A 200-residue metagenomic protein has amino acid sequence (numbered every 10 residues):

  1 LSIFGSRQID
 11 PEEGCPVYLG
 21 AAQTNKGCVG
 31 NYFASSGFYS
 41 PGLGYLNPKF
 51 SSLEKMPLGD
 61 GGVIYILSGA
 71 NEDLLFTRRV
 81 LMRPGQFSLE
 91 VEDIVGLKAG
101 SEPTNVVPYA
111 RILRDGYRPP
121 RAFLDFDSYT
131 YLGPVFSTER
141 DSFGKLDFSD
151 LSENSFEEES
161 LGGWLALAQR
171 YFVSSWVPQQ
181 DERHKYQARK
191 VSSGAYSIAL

Functional and structural regions predicted by a protein language model:
L1-L200: Soluble non-transmembrane domains of integral membrane proteins
